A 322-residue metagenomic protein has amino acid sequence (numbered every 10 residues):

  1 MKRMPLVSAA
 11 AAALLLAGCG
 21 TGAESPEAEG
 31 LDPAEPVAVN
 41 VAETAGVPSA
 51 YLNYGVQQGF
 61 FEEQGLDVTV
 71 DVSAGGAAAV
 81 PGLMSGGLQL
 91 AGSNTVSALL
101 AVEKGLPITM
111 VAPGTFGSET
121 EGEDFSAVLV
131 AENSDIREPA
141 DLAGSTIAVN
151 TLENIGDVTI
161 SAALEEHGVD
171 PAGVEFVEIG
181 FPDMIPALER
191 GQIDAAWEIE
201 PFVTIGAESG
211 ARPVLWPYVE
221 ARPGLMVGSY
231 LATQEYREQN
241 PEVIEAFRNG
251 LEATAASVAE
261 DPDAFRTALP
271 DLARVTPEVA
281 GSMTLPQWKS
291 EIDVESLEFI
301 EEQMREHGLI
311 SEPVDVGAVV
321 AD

Functional and structural regions predicted by a protein language model:
M1-V7: Bacterial N-terminal signal peptides that target proteins for export
L15-G18: C-terminal motif of bacterial Sec signal peptides marking the signal peptidase cleavage site
G20-A23: Bacterial signal peptide processing site
P26-A162, E166, W216, G224: Short, glycine-/small- and polar/acidic-enriched structural segments that line small-molecule recognition paths
E63, G117-G122, V219-R222, Q287-E295 (+1 more regions): Short, solvent-exposed loop/beta-turn-alpha elements that line the ligand-binding surface or hinge of extracytoplasmic
V96, F176, G180-R266: Pocket-lining segment of extracytoplasmic ligand-binding domains
V130-A140, V169-D170, E235-I244: Short helix-loop capping/hinge motifs at secondary-structure junctions, enriched in acidic/polar residues
E238-S311: Secondary-structure end/capping motifs
